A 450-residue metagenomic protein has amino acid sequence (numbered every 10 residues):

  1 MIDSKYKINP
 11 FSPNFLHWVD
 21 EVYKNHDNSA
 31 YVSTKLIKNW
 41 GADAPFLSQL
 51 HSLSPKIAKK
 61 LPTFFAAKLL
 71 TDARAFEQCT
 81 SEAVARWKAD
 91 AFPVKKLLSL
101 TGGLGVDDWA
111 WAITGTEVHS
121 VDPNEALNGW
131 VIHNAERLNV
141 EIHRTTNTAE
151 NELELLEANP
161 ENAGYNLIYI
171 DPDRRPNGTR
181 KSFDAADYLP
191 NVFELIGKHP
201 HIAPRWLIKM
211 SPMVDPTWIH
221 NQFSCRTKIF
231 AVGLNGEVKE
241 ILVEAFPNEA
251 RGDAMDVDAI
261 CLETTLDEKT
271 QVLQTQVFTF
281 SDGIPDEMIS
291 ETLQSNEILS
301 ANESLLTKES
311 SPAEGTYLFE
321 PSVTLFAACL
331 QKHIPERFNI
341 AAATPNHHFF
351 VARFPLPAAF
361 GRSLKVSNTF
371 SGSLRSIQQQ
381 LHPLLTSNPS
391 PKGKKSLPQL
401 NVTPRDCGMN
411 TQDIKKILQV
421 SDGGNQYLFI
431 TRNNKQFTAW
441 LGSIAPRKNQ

Functional and structural regions predicted by a protein language model:
M1-Q450: SAM-dependent transferase fold signal centered on methyltransferase-like domains, encompassing both Class I
